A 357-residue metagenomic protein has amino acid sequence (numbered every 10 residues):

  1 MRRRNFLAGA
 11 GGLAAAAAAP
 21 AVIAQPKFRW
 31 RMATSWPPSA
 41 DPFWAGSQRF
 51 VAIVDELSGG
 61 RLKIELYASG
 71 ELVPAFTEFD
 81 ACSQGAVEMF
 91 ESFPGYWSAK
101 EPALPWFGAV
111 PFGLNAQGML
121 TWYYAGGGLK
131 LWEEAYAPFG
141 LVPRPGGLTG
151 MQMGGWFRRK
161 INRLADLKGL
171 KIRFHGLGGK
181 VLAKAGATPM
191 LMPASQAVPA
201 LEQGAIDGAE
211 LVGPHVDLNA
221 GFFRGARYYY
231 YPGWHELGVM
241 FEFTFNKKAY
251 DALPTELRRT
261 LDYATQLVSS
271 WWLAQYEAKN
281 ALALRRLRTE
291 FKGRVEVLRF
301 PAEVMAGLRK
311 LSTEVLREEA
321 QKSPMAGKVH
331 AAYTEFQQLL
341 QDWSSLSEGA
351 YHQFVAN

Functional and structural regions predicted by a protein language model:
R2-M119, L129-N357: N-terminal secretory/targeting leader peptides
